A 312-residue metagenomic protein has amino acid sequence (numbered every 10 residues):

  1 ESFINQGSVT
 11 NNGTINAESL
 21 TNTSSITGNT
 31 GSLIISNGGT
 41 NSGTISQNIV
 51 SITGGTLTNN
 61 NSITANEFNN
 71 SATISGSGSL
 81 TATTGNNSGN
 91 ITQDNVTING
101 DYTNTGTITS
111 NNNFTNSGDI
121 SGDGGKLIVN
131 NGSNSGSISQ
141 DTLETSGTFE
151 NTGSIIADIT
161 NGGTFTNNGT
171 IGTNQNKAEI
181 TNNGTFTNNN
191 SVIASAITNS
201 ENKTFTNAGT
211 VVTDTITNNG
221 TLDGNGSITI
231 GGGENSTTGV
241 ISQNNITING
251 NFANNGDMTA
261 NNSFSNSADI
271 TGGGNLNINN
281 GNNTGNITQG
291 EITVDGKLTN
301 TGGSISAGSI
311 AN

Functional and structural regions predicted by a protein language model:
E1-N312: Extracellular beta-strand-rich, repetitive "passenger/adhesive" scaffolds that bind or process carbohydrates
